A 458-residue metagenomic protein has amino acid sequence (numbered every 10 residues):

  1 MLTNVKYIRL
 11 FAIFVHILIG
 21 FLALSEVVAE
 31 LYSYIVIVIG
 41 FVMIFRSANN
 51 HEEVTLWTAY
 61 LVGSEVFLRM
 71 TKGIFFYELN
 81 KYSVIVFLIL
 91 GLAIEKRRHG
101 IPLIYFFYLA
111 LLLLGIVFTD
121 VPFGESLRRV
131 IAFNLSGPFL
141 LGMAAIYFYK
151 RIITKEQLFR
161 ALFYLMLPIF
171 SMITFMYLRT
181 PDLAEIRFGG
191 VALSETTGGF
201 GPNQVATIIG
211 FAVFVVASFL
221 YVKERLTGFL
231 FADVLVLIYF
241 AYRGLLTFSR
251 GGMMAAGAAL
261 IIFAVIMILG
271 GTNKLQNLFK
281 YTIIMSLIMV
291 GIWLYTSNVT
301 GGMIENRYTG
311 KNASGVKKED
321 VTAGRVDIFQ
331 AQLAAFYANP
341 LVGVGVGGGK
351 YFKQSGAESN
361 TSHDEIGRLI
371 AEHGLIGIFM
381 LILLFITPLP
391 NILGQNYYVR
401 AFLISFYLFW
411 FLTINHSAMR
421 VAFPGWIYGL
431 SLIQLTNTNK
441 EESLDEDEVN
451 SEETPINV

Functional and structural regions predicted by a protein language model:
M1-K96, G115-V121: N-terminal signal-anchor transmembrane segment
G20-Y32, M70-E78, R129-F133, G199-T207 (+4 more regions): Helix-loop-helix junctions and helix-breaking kinks within/between transmembrane helices of multi-pass membrane
F76-L88, I101-T119, G124-F148, F163-F170: Aromatic-anchored transmembrane helix interface
M143-A145, Q157-G190, F200-L269: Alpha-helical transmembrane segments of multi-pass inner-membrane proteins
Y177-P181, L246, M267-G315, L333-A338: A membrane-periplasm/extracellular boundary helix in multi-pass inner-membrane enzymes that assemble envelope glycans
G310-H373: Long extracytoplasmic/lumenal interhelical loops at the membrane interface of multi-pass membrane proteins
E372-T413, S431: Hydrophobic transmembrane alpha-helices and their immediate junctions
A401-W410, A418-V458: Transmembrane alpha-helices of multi-pass inner-membrane enzymes
